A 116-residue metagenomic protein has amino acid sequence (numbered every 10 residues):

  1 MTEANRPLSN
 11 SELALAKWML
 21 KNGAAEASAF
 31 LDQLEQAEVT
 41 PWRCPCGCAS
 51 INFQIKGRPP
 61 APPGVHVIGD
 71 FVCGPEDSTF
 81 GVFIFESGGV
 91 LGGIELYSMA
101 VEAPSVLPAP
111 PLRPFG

Functional and structural regions predicted by a protein language model:
M1-D70, V106-G116: N-terminal domain-onset segments
C73-G116: Short, compact, well-ordered microdomains
